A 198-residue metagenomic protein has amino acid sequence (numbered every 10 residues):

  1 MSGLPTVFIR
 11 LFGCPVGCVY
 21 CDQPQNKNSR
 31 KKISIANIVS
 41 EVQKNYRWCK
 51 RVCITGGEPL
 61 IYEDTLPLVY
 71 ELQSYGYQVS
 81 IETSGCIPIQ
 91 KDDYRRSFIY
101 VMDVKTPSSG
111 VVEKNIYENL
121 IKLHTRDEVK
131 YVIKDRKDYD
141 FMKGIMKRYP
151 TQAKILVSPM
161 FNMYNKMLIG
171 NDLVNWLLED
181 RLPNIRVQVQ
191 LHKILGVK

Functional and structural regions predicted by a protein language model:
M1-G3: Short Cys/His-rich Zn2+-coordinating modules
P5-F12, V16-F98: Conserved Radical SAM active-site core
C49, I61-K198: Conserved AdoMet/S-adenosylmethionine-binding subsite of the radical SAM
